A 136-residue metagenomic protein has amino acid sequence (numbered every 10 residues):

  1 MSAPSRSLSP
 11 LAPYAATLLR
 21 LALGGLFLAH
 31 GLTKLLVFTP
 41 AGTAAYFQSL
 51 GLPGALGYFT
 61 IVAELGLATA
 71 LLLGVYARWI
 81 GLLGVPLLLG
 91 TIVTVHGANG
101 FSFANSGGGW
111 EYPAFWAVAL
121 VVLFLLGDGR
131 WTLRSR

Functional and structural regions predicted by a protein language model:
M1-L35, G54-V62, G66-R136: Extended, low-polarity transmembrane helix blocks
L36-G51: Membrane-interface interhelical connector segments
